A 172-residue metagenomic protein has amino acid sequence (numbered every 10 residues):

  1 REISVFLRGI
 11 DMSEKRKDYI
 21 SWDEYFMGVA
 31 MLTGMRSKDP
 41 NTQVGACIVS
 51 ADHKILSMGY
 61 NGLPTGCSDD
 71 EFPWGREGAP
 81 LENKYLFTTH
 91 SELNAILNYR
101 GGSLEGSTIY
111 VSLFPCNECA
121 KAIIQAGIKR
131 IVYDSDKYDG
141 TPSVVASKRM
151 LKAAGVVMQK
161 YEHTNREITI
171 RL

Functional and structural regions predicted by a protein language model:
E2-L172: Zinc-dependent deaminase catalytic domain
